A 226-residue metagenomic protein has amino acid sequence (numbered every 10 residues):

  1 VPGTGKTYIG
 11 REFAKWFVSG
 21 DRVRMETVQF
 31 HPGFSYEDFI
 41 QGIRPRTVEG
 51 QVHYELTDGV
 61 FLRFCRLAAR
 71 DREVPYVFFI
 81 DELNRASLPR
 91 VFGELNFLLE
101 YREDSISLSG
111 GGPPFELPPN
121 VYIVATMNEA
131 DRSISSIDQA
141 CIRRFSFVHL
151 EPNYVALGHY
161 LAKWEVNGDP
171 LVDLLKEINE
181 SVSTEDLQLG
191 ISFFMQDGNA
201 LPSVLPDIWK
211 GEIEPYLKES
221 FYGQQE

Functional and structural regions predicted by a protein language model:
V1-T184, A200-G211, P215-E219, Q224: AAA+ P-loop NTPase catalytic core and its hallmark functional loops
E185-F194: The conserved phosphate-sensing helix
F193-L201: Amphipathic alpha-helical "lid/sensor" segments that cap RecA-like P-loop NTPase cores
